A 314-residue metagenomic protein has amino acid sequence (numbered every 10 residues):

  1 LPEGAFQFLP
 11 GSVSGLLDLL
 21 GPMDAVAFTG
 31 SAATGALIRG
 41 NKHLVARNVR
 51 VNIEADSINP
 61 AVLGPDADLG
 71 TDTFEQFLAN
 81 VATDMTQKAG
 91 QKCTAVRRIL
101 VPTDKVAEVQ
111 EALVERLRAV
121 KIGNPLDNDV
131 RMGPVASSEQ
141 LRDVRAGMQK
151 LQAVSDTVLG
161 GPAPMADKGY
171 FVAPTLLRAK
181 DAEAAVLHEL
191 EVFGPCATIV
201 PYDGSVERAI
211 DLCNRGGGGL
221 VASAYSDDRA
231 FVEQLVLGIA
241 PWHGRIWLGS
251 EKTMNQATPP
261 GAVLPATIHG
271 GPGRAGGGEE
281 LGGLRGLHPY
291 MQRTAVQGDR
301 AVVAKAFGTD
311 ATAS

Functional and structural regions predicted by a protein language model:
L1-S12, D72: PLP-dependent aminotransferase-like
A5, M23-A25, A33-A182, G204-E207 (+3 more regions): ALDH superfamily catalytic-core signature
L9-S12, T29, D84, S226 (+1 more regions): Conserved residues at the C-terminal ends of beta-strands
G11-G15, T34, R229-F231: Short acidic loop-to-helix transition motifs that present clustered carboxylates
D18-G21: Short acidic alpha-helix that forms the nucleotide-activated donor recognition element in Leloir-type transferases
A32-A33, D104, A230, K252: Alpha-helix/helix-capping structural signal
P162-T175, V206-R300: C-terminal core of ALDH-fold dehydrogenases
P195: Glycine-rich nucleotide-phosphate-binding loops and adjacent flexible coil segments
